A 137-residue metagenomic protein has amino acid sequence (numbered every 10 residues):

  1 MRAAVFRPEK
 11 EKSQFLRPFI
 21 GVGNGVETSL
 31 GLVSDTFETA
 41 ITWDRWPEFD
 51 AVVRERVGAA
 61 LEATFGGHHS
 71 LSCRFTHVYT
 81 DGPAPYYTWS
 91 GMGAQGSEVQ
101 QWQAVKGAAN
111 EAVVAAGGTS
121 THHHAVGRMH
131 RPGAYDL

Functional and structural regions predicted by a protein language model:
M1-A108, A112, A116: C-terminal substrate-recognition/cap domain of FAD-linked oxidoreductases
V114-A125: Alpha-helix capping/hinge segments and adjacent helical runs
V126-L137: Activity-critical C-terminal alpha-helical subdomain
